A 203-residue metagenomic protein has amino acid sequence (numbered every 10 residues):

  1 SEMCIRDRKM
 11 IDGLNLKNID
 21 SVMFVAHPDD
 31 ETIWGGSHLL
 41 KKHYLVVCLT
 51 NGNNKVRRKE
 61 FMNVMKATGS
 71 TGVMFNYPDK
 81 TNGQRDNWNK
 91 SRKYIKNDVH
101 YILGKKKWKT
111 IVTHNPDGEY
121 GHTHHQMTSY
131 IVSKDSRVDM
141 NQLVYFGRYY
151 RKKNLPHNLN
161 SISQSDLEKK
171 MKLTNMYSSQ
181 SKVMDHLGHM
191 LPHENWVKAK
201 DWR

Functional and structural regions predicted by a protein language model:
S1-I5: Short, small-residue-biased leader/transition segments that mark boundaries at the very start of proteins
R6-K106, K134-V138: Active-site rim/loop-helix segments in enzyme catalytic domains that contact anionic ligands
M23, C48, M74-N76, T113 (+3 more regions): Structural signal for conserved beta-strand scaffold positions within catalytic alpha/beta enzyme cores
N51-N53, D79-K80, P116-E119, Y149-R151: Short, solvent-exposed loop/turn segments at secondary-structure junctions
T81-Q84, E119-T123, T128-S129, K152-L155: Short catalytic/ligand-binding loop motif for oxyanion handling, primarily in non-cytosolic enzymes, centered on
G104-M140: Active-site adenylate/phosphate-handling loop in enzymes that bind or generate adenylated species
T110, V138-R203: The feature marks non-catalytic terminal segments
